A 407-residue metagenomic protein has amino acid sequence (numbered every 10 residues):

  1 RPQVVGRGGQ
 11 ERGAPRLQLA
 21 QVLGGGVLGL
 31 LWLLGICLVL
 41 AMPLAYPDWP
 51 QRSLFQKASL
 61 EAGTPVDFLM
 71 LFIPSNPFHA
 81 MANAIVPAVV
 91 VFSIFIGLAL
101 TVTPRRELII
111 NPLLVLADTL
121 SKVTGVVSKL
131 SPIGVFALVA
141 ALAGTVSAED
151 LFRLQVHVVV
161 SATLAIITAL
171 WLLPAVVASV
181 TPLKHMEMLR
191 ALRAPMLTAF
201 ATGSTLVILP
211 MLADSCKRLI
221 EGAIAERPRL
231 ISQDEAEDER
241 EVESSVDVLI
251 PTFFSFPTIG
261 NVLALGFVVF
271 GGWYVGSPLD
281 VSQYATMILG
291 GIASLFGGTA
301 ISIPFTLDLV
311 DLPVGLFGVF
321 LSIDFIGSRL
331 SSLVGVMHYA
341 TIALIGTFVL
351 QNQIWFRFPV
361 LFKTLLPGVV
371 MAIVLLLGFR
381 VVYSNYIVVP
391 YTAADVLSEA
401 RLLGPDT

Functional and structural regions predicted by a protein language model:
P15-V22, K122-K129, I224-F253, F317-V319 (+1 more regions): Membrane-interface alpha-helices at helix entry/exit sites of multi-pass transporters
Q18-L189, F358-F362, S384: Signature of multi-pass transmembrane helix bundles
V22-L30, A117-L120, Q155-L172, L189-A199 (+2 more regions): Small-residue-enriched core segments of transmembrane alpha-helices in multipass membrane transport and channel
W32, T163, I167, A199-V207 (+4 more regions): Hydrophobic transmembrane alpha-helical segments of multi-pass transport and channel proteins
F200-T299: Helix-loop-helix junctions within the multi-pass membrane cores of secondary transporters/permeases
L330-W355, G378-V388: Membrane-helix cytosolic exit motif
P359-Y383: Internal/C-terminal transmembrane anchor helices
V388-T407: Membrane-interface segments at or immediately adjacent to transmembrane helices that form the boundary between
